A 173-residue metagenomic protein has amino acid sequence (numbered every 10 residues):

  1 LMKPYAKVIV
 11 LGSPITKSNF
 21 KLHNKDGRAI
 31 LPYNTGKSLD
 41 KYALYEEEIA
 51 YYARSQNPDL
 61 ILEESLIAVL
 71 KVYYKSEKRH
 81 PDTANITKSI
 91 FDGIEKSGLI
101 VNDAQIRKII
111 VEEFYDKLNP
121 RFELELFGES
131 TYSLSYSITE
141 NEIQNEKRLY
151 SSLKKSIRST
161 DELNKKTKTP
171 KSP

Functional and structural regions predicted by a protein language model:
M2-P173: Acidic, proline/glycine-enriched N-terminal capping motif
